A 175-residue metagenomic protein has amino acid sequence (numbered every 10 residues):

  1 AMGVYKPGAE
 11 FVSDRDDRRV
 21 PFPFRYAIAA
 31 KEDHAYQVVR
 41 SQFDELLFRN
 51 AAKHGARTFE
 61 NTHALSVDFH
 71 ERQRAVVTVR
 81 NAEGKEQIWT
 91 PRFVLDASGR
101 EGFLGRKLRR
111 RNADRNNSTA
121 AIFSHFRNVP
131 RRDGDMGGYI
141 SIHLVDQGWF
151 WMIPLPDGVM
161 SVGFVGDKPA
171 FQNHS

Functional and structural regions predicted by a protein language model:
A1-F43: A conserved beta-strand/loop capping segment in the N-terminal third of enzymes that catalyze redox or closely related
E45, R49-S175: Predominantly flavin-linked oxidoreductase catalytic cores and closely associated redox partners
